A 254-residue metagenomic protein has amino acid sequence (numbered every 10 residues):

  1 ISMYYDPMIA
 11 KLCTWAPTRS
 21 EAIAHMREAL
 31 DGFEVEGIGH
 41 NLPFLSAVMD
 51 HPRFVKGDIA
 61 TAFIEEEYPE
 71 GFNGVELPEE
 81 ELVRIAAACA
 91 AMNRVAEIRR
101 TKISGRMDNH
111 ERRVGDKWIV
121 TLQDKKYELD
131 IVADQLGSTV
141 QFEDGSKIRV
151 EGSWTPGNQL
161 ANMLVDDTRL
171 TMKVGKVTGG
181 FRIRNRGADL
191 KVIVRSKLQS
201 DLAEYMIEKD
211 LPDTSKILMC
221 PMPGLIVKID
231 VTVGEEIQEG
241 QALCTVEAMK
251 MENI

Functional and structural regions predicted by a protein language model:
I1-S146: Catalytic cores of soluble metabolic enzymes centered on carboxylation/carboxyl-transfer
A60, D166-K197: Structured, non-catalytic alpha/beta "coupling" segments that mediate domain-domain communication and provide generic
A62-P78, S104-N109, K191-C220: Long, charged amphipathic helices and adjacent flexible linkers at domain junctions
T121-K125, E143-D144, D166-T168, R184-A188 (+2 more regions): Short strand-coil-strand connectors
A133-G137, Q141-L160, L164-T171, G179: Conserved nucleotide-binding/hydrolysis modules and their immediate coupling elements across P-loop/ASCE NTPase motors
D210-I254: Structured functional modules or segments
